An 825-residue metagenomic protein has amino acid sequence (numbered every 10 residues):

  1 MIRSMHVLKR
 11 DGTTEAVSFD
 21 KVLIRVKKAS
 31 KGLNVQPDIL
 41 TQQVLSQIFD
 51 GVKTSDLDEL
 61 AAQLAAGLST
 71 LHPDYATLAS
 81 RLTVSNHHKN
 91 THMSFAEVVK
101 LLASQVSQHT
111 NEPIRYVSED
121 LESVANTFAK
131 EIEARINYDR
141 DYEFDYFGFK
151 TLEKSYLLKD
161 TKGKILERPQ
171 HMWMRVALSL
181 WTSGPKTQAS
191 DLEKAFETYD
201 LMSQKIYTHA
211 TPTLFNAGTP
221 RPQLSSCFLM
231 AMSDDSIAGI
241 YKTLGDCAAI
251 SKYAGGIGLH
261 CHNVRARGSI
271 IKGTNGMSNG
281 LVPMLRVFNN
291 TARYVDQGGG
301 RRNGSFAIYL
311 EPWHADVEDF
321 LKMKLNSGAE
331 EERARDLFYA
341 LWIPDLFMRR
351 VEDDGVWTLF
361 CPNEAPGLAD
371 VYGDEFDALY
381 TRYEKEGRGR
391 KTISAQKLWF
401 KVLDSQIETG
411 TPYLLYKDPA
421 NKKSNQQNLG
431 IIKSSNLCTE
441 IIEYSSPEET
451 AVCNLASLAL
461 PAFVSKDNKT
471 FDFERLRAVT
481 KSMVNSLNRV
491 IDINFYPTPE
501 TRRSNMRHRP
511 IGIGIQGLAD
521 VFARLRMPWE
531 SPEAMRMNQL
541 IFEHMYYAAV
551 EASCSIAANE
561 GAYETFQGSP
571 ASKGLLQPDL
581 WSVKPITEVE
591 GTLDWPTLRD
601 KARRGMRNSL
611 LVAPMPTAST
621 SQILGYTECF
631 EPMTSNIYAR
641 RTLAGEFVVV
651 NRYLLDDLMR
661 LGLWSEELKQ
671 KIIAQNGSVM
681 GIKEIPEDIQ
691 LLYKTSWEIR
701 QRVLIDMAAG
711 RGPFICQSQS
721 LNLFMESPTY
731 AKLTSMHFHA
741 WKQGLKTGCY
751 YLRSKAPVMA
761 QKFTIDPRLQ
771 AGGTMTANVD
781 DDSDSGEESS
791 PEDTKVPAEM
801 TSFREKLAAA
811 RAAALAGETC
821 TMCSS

Functional and structural regions predicted by a protein language model:
M1, K762-S825: Acidic, low-complexity intrinsically disordered tails
R3, V35-M174, L178, S190-D200: Core nucleic-acid recognition elements
V52, G67, E143-K159, M202-A217 (+5 more regions): Core structural elements
A76-N111, I343-F347, A420-A451, I511 (+8 more regions): Terminal amphipathic helices with adjacent charged low-complexity linkers/tails
N86-D139, S225-L460, V464-F473, Y496-E500 (+5 more regions): Active-site cavity-forming subdomains of large catalytic enzyme subunits
S123-G148, I442-E443, L487-D492, T587-T592 (+2 more regions): Catalytic alpha/beta core of large soluble enzyme barrels
R135-K150, K154-S155, S183-P220, A248 (+1 more regions): Conserved oxyanion/phosphate-binding beta-strand-loop segments in alpha/beta enzyme cores
E197, L201, T219, V479-R502 (+7 more regions): Internal maturation/activation junctions in enzymes
